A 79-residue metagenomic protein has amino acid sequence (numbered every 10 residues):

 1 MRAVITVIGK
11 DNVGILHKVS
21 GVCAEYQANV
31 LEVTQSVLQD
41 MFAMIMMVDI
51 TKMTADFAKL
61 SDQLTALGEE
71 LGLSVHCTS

Functional and structural regions predicted by a protein language model:
M1-S79: A conserved regulatory-domain signal marking ACT and ACT-like small-molecule sensing domains and adjacent regulatory
